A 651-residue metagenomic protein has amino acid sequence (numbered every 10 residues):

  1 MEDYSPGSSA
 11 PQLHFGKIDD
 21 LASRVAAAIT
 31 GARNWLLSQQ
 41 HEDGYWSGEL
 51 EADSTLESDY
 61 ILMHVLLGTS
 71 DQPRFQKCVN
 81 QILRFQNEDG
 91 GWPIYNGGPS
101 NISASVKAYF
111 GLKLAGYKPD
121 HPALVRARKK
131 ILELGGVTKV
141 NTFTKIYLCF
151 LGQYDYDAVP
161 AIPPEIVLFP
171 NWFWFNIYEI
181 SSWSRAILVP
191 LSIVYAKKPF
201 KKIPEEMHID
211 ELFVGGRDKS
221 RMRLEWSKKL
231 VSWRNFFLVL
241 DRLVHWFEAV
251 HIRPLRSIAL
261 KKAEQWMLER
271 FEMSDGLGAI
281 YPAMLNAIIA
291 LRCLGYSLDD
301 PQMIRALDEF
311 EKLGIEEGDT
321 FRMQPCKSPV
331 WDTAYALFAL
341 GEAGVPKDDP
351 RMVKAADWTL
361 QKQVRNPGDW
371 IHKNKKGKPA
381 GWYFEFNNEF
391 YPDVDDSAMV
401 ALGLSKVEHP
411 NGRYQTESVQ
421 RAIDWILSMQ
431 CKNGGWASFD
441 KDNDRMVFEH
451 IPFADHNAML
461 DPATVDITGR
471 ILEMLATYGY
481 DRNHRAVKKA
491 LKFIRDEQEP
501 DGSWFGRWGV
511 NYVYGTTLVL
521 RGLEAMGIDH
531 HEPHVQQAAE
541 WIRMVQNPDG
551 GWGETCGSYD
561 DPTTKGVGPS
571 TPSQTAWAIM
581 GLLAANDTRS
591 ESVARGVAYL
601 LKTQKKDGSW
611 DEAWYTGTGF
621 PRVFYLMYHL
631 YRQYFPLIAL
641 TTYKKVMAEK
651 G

Functional and structural regions predicted by a protein language model:
M1-G651: Preference for long, amphipathic alpha-helical scaffolds in soluble/luminal domains and all-alpha bundles
